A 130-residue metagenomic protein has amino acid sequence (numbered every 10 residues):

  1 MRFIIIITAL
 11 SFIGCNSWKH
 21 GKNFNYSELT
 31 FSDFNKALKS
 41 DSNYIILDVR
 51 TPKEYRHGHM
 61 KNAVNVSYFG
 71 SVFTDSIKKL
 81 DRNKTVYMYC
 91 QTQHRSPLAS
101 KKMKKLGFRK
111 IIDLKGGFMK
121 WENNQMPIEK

Functional and structural regions predicted by a protein language model:
R2-I4, F12-S32, K36-S40, Y44 (+2 more regions): Rhodanese-like catalytic fold shared by cysteine-dependent sulfurtransferases and DSP/PTP-type phosphatases
